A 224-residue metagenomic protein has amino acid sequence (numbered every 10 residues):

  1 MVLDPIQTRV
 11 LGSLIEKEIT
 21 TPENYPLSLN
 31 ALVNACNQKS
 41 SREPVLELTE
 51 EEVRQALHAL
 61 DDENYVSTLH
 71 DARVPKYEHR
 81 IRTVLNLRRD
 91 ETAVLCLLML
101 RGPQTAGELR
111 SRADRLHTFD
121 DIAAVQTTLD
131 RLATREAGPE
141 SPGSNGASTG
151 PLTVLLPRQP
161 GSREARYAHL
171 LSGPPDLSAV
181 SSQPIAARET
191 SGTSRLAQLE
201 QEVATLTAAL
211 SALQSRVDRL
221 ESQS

Functional and structural regions predicted by a protein language model:
D4-E23, L85-P103, T134: Positively charged, polyanion-binding regions of nucleic-acid-associated proteins
R9-G12, S40-R82, G161-R166, L171-P175: Long, low-complexity, charged/polar intrinsically disordered regions in eukaryotic proteins
S13-K17, A35, A59, C96-R101 (+5 more regions): Short amphipathic alpha-helical elements of helix-turn-helix/winged-helix folds
T21-E47, P103-F119: Short acidic, hydrophobic short linear motifs in intrinsically disordered regions
R54, D61-A72, D130-Q159: A short, conserved structural fragment
A72-P75, H79-E108, S162-S194, Q198: Short, amphipathic alpha-helical interaction segments positioned at domain boundaries
R112, P157-L171, S211-S224: Helical coiled-coil/dimerization "stalks" and their immediately adjacent regulatory linkers at helix->disorder
R188-Q223: Amphipathic alpha-helical oligomerization/assembly segments
